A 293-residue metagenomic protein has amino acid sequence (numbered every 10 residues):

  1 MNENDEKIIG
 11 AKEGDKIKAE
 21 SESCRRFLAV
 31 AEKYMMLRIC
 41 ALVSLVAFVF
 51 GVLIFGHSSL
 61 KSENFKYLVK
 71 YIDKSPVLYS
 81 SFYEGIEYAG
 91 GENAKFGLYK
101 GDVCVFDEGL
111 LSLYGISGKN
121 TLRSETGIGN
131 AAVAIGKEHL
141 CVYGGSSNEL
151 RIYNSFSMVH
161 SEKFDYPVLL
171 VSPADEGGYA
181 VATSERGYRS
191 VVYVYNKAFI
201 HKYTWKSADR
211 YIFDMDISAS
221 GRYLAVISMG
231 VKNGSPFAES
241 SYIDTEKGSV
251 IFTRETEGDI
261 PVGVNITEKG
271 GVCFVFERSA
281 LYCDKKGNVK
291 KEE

Functional and structural regions predicted by a protein language model:
M1-G91: Sequence/structural signature of beta-propeller modules and their immediately flanking N-terminal secretory/stalk
L60, L110-S112, N148-I152, G187-Y193 (+2 more regions): Structural motif
P76-Y88, S117-E125, F156-K163, I200-K206 (+2 more regions): A short beta-strand motif characteristic of beta-propeller blades
L78-S112, S124-I135: Beta-strand-rich domains and repeat architectures in extracellular enzymes and scaffolds, especially beta-propellers
Y88-G97, G127-E138, Y166-D175, D209-A219 (+2 more regions): Repeated scaffold domains used in trafficking and secretory/extracellular systems, primarily beta-propellers
V103, L140, G178-A180, G221-L224 (+1 more regions): Hydrophobic beta-strand positions that form the internal "hydrophobic ladder" of WD40/Gbeta-like beta-propeller blades
L110-F164, E293: Structured, soluble extracytoplasmic/luminal domains of envelope-associated proteins
V231-E293: Extracytoplasmic/luminal low-complexity segments enriched in Pro/Gly and acidic/polar residues that act as flexible
